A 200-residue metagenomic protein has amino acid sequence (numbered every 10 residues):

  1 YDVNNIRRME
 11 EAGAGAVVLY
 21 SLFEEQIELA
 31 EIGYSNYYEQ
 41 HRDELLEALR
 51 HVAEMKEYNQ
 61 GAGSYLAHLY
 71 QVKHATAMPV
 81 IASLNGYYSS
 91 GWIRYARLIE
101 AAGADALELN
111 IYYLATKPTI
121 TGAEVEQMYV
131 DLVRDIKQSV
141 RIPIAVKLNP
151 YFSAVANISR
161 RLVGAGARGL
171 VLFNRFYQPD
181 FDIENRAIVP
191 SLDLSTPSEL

Functional and structural regions predicted by a protein language model:
V3-E47, H51, N59-I81, N85-L200: Alpha/beta enzyme core
M55: The substrate-binding groove and active-site-proximal loops of carbohydrate-active enzymes, especially glycoside
